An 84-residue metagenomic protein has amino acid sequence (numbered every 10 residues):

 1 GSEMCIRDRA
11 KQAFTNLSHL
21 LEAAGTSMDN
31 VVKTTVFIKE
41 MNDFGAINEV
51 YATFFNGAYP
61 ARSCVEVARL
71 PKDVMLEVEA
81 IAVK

Functional and structural regions predicted by a protein language model:
G1-I6: Short, small-residue-biased leader/transition segments that mark boundaries at the very start of proteins
D8-E22: Short, well-ordered amphipathic alpha-helical segments that serve as non-catalytic structural scaffolds within diverse
T15-S18, G45, E49: N-terminal, well-ordered alpha-helical segments
S27-V31: Short acidic capping loops at alpha-helix termini that bridge into adjacent secondary structure
E40-D43: Helix N-cap motif at beta-to-alpha junctions
I47-E77, I81: Short, conserved loop-to-beta-strand elements that form functional interface hotspots
